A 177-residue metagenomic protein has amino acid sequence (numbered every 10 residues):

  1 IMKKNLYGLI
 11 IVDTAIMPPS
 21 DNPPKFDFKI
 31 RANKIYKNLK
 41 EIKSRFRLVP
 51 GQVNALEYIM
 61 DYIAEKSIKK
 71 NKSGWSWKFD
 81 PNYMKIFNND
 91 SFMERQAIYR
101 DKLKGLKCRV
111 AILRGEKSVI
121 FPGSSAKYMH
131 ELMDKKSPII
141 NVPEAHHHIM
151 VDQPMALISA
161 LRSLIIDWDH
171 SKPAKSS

Functional and structural regions predicted by a protein language model:
K4-E41: Flexible "cap/lid" loop of the alpha/beta hydrolase fold
N5-Y7, K136-S137, A145: Core-facing hydrophobic residues within beta-strands of well-ordered domains
T14, K117, E144: Active-site loop/turn elements of alpha/beta-hydrolase fold enzymes, especially the short glycine-/histidine-rich
N33-E94: Conserved alpha/beta-hydrolase catalytic His-Asp/Glu region
F46, L157, L161, I165: Hydrophobic "lid"/C-terminal helical patch of Rossmann-like NAD(P)-dependent dehydrogenase/epimerase domains
K69-L132, P138-N141: Conserved serine/cysteine hydrolase catalytic core
V142-I158: Catalytic histidine-centered segment of alpha/beta-hydrolase-like enzymes
W168-S177: Alpha/beta-hydrolase-fold serine-hydrolase catalytic core, especially in secreted/extracellular enzymes
